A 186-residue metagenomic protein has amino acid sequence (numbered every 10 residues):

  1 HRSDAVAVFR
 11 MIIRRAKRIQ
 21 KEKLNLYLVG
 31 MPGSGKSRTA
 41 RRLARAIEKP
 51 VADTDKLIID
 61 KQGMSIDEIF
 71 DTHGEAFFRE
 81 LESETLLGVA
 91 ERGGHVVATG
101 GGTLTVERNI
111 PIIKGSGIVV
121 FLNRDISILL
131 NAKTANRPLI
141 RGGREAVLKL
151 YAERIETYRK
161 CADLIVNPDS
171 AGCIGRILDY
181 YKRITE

Functional and structural regions predicted by a protein language model:
H1-K23: Domain-level signature for soluble enzymes in the chorismate/prephenate branch of the shikimate pathway
L28: Hydrophobic anchor at the beta1->P-loop junction of P-loop NTPases
M31: P-loop (Walker A) phosphate-binding loop of NTP-binding proteins
S37: Walker A/P-loop
R42, A46, R92, I118 (+1 more regions): NTP-dependent small-molecule kinase module
D53-P111: ATP-dependent small-molecule kinase phosphotransfer cores that center on conserved nucleotide phosphate-binding segments
G101-T103, D125-S127, A171: Short glycine-rich anion-binding loops that position phosphate/pyrophosphate groups of nucleotides and phosphorylated
G115-T157: A glycine- and Lys/Arg-enriched "phosphate-lid" helix/loop adjacent to the NTP-binding pocket of small-molecule kinases
